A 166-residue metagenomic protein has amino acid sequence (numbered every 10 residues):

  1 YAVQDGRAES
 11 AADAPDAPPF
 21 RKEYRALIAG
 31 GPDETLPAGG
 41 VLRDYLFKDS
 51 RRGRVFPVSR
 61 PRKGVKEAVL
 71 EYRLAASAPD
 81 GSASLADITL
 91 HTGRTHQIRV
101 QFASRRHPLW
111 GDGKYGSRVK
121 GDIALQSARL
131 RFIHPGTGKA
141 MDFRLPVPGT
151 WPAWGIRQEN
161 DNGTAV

Functional and structural regions predicted by a protein language model:
Y1-V166: RNA pseudouridine synthases
